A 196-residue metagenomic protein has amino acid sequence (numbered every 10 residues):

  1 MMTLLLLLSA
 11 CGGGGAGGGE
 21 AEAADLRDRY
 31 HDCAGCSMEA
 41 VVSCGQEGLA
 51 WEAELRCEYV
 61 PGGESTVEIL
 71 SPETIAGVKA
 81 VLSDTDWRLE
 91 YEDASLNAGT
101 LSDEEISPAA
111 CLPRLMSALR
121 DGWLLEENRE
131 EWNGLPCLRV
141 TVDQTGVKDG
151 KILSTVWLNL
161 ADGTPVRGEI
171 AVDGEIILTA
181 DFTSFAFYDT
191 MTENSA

Functional and structural regions predicted by a protein language model:
L5, M116-E126, T179-A180: A short, amphipathic edge element
L7-E64, D189-A196: N-terminal leader/targeting segments and the immediate start of mature chains
S37-A40, E52, A80-D84, E169-I170 (+1 more regions): Extended beta-sheet lipid-handling architectures
E47-A50, P72-A76, K148-D149, E175-I177: Solvent-exposed loop/turn segments connecting transmembrane beta-strands in outer-membrane beta-barrel proteins
R56-C111, L178: An acidic-aromatic
E126-A196: Gly/Pro-enriched, hydrophobic low-complexity segments that function as extracytoplasmic propeptides/linkers
